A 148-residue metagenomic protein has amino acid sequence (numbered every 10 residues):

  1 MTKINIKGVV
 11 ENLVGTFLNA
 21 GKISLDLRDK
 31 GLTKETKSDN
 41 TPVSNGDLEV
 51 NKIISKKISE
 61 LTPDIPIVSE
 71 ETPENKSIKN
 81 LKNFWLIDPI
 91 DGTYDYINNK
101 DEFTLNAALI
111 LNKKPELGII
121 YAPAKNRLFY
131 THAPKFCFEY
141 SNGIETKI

Functional and structural regions predicted by a protein language model:
M1-I90: N-terminal subdomain of lithium-sensitive/metallo-dependent phosphomonoesterases centered on the IMPase/IPPase/PAP
E71, H132, S141: Residues at the C-termini of beta-strands that transition into short coil/loop
K79-F138: DPxDG-like acidic metal-binding loop motif
I144-I148: Short, intrinsically disordered, charge-balanced linker/junction segments flanking boundaries in proteins
